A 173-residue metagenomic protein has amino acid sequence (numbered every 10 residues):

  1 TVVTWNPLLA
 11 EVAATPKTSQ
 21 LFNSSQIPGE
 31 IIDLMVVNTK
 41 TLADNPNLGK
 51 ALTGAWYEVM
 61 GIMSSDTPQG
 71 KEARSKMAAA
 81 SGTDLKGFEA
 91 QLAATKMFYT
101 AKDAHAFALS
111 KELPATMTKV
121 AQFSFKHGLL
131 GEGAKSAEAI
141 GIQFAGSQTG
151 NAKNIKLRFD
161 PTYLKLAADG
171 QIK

Functional and structural regions predicted by a protein language model:
T1-T4, Q20: Paired acidic/hydrophobic, glycine-rich loop segments that form the ligand-binding mouth/hinge of periplasmic-binding
V3-A10, I31, N38: Beta->alpha turn/N-cap motifs
A10-E11, Q122: Surface-exposed charge patches
E11-S24: Ligand-binding "clamshell"
E30-I32, T83: Extracytoplasmic
I32-N47: A bilobed periplasmic-binding-protein/Venus flytrap-type ligand-binding module shared by bacterial periplasmic
A43-G133: Secondary-structure end/capping motifs
T118-K173: Conserved C-terminal helix/tail region of periplasmic/extracytoplasmic solute-binding proteins
